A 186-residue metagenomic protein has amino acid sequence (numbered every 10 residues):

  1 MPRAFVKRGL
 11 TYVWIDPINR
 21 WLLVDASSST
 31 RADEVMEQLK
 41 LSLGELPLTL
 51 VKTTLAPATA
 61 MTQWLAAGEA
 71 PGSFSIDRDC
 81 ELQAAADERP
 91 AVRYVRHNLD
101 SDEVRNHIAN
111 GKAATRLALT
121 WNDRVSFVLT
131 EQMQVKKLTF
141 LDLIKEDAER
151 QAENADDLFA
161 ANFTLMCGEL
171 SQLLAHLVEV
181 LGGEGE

Functional and structural regions predicted by a protein language model:
M1-E186: Intrinsically disordered, low-complexity, charge-rich terminal extensions of nucleic-acid-associated complexes
